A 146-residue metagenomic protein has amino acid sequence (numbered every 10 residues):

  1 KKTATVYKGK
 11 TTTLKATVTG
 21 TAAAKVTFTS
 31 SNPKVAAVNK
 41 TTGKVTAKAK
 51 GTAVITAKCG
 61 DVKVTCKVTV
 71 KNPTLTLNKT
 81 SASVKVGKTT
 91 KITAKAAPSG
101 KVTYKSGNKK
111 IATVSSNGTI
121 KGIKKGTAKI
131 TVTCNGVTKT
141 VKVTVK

Functional and structural regions predicted by a protein language model:
K1-K146: Extracytoplasmic soluble-region selector
